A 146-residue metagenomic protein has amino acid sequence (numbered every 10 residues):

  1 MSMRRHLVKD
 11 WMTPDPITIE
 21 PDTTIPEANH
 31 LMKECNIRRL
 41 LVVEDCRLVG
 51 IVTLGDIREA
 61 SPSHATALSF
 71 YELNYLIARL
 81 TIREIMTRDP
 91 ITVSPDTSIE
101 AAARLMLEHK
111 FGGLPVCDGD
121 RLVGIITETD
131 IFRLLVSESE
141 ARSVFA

Functional and structural regions predicted by a protein language model:
M1-D15, T53-I91, S98, A103-L107 (+1 more regions): Tandem CBS (Bateman) regulatory domains
I19-N36, V42-E44, M86, T92-K110 (+2 more regions): The conserved cystathionine-beta-synthase
M32, L40-D56, M106, L114-D130: A glycine-centered beta-loop-beta connector
R39, C46-R47, L68-Y71, A78-L80 (+3 more regions): Short, surface-exposed, polar/charged, turn-prone segments marking secondary-structure boundaries
